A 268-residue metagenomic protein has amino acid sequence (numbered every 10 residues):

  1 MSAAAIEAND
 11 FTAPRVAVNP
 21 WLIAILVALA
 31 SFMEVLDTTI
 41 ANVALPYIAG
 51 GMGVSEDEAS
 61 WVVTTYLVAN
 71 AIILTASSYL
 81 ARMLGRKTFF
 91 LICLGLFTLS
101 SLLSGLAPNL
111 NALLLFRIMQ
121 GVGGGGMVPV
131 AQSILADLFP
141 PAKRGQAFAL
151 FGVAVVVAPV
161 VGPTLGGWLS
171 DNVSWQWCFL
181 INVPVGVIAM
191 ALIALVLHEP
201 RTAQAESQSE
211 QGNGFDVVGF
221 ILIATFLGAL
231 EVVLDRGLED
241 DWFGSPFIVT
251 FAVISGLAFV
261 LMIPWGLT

Functional and structural regions predicted by a protein language model:
M1-N9, Q204-Q211: Polar low-complexity intrinsically disordered regions
S2-E199: Transmembrane-helix bundle of Major Facilitator Superfamily
D171-T268: Hydrophobic transmembrane-helix bundles of small-molecule transporters
